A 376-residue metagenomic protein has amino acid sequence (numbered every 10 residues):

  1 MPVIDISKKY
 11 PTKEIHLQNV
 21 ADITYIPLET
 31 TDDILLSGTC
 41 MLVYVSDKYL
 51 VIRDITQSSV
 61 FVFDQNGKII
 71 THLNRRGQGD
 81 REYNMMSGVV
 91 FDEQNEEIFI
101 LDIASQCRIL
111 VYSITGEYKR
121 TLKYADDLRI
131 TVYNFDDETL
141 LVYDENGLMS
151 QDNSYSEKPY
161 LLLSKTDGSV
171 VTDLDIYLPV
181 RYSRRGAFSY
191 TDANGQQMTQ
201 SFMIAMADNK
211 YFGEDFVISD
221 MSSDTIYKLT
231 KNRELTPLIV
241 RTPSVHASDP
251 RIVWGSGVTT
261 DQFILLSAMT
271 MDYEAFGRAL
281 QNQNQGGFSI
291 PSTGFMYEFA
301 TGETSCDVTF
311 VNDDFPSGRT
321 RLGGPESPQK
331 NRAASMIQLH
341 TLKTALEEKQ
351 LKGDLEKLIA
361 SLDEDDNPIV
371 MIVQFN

Functional and structural regions predicted by a protein language model:
M1-E29: Blade/loop signatures of beta-propeller domains
Q18-I34, T71-E82, Y124-D127, S169-T199 (+2 more regions): Surface-exposed loop and turn segments in beta-propeller and other repeat-based domains that flank or scaffold
E29-T39, S59, K68-N95, D102-I103: Blade-loop segments of beta-propeller domains
M41-Y44, S87-Q94, V132-D137, D144-G147 (+4 more regions): Structural signature of eukaryotic scaffold interfaces centered on beta-propeller domains
N84-M85, I103-P159, D173-A187: Asp-box/WD-like beta-propeller blade repeats and closely related beta-sheet repeat scaffolds
I109-T115, S156-G168, S222-Y227, A279-E303 (+1 more regions): Beta-propeller blade signature
I252-Q329, I337: Loop/turn-rich, solvent-exposed surfaces of beta-rich toroidal or solenoidal domains
P328-N376: Blade-level signature of beta-propeller repeat domains, shared across WD40, Kelch, NHL, RCC1 and BNR/Asp-box propellers
